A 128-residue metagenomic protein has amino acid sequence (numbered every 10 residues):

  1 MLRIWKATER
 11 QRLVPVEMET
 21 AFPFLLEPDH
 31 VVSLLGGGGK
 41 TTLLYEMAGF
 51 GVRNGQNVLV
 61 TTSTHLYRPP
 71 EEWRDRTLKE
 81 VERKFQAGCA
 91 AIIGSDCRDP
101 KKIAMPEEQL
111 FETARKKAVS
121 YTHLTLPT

Functional and structural regions predicted by a protein language model:
M1-H30: Extreme N-terminal, non-catalytic leader segments that precede Walker-type/kinase nucleotide-binding cores
L2-K6, F24-L25, L35, V52-N57 (+3 more regions): Core catalytic machinery and nucleic-acid-binding channels of phosphodiester-processing enzymes
F22-V52: Walker A (P-loop) phosphate-binding motif
G37-T42, H65-L66, L124: Gly/Ser/Thr-rich loops at beta-strand to alpha-helix junctions that form or flank small-molecule/cofactor-binding
G49-I103: N-terminal phosphate/diphosphate-binding loop that engages ATP/GTP or pyrophosphate donors across diverse enzyme folds
I103-F111, L124: Conserved mixed alpha/beta catalytic, RNA-binding, or beta-rich assembly cores of soluble enzyme, regulatory
K116-V119: Loop/turn-to-beta-strand initiation segments
T122-T128: Conserved small/polar residues in nucleotide/adenosyl-binding loops
